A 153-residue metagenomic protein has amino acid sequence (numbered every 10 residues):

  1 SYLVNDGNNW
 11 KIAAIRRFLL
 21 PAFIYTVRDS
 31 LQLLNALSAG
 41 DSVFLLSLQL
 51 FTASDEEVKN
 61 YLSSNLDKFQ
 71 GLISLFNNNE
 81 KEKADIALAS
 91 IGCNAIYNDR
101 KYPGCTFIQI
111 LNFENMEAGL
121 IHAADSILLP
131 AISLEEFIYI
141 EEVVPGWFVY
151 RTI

Functional and structural regions predicted by a protein language model:
Y2-L3, Y61, Y139-E142: Alpha-helical protein-protein interaction elements
Y2-Q32: Short beta-strand edge/turn micro-motifs at domain boundaries
L3-V4, N8, L46, W147-F148: Generic detector of bulky aromatic hydrophobic side chains
W10, L62, N79, V143 (+1 more regions): Broad hydrophobic/π-residue packing in well-ordered secondary structure
L19, I73, L120-H122: Aromatic-residue detector
T26-D29, L34-P103: N-terminal domain-onset segments
A87-I153: Short, solvent-exposed recognition patches
